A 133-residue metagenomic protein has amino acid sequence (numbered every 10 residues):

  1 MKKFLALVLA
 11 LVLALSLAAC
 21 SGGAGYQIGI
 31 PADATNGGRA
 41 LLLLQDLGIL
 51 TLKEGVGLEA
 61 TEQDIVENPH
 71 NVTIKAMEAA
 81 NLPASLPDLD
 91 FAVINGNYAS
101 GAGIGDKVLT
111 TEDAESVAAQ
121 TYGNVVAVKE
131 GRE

Functional and structural regions predicted by a protein language model:
M1-L9: Positively charged n-region of N-terminal signal peptides that target proteins for export
L15-A19: C-terminal motif of bacterial Sec signal peptides marking the signal peptidase cleavage site
A24, D88, V93, G101-A114: Ligand-binding "clamshell"
G25-V66, A119-Y122: Bilobed "Venus flytrap"/periplasmic-binding protein-like clamshell domains and structurally analogous long
Q27, Y122-E133: A bilobed periplasmic-binding-protein/Venus flytrap-type ligand-binding module shared by bacterial periplasmic
A32-N36, M77, A84, A118 (+1 more regions): Extracytoplasmic/periplasmic, Sec-exported soluble proteins
D33, A79, G96-Y98, D113-A114 (+1 more regions): Solvent-exposed coil/turn segments that connect beta secondary-structure elements in extracytoplasmic/periplasmic
G38-L43, Q63-V93, N97-Y98: Short helices/loops that flank or line small-molecule/ion binding pockets
